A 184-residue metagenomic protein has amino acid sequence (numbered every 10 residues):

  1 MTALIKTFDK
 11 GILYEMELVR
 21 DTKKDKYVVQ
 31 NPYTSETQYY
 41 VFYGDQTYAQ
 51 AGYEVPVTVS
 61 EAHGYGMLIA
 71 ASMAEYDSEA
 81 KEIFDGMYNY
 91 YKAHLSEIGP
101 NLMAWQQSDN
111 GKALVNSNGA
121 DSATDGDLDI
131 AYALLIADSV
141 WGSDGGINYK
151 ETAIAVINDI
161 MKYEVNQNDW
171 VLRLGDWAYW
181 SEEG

Functional and structural regions predicted by a protein language model:
M1-E61, S72, Y76-S117, Q167-G175 (+1 more regions): Low-complexity, Ser/Thr/Pro/Gly-enriched N-terminal "stalk/linker" regions
Y53-S60, S78, E82, D121-L128 (+2 more regions): Soluble non-cytosolic domains of exported or imported proteins
A62-E79, Y90-A93, D129-D144: Well-ordered alpha-helical scaffold segments within catalytic/enzyme domains
Y65, I83-H94, D129, I136 (+1 more regions): Alpha-helical scaffold segments in carbohydrate-active enzymes
L135-G184: Aromatic- and glycine-enriched pocket-lining scaffold segments that form the walls of small-molecule binding clefts
